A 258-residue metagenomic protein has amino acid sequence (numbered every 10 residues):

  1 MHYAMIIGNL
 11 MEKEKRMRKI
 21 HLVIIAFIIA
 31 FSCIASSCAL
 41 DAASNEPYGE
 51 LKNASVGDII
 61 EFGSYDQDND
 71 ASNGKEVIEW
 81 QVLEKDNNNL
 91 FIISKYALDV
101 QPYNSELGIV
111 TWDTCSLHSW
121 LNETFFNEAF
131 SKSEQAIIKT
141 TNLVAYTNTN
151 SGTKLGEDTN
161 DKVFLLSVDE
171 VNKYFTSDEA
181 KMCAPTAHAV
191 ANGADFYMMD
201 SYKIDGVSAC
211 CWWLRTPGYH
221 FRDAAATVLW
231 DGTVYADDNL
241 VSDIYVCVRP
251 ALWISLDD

Functional and structural regions predicted by a protein language model:
I7-G8, L22-I25: Short helix-onset patch at the extreme N-terminus, typifying the N->h transition of secretory signal peptides
E12-L22: Positively charged n-region of N-terminal signal peptides that target proteins for export
I25-C33: Bacterial N-terminal signal peptides
S36-S37: C-terminal motif of bacterial Sec signal peptides marking the signal peptidase cleavage site
A43-D258: Collagenous Gly-X-Y triple-helix signature in extracellular proteins
